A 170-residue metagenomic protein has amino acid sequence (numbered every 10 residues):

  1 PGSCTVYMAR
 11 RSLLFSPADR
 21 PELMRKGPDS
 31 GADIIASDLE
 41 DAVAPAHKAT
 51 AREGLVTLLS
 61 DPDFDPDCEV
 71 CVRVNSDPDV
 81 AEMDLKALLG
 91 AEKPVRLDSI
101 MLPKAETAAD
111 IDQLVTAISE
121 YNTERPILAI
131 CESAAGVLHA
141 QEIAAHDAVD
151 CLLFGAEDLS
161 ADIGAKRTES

Functional and structural regions predicted by a protein language model:
V6-S170: Conserved alpha/beta-domain cores
